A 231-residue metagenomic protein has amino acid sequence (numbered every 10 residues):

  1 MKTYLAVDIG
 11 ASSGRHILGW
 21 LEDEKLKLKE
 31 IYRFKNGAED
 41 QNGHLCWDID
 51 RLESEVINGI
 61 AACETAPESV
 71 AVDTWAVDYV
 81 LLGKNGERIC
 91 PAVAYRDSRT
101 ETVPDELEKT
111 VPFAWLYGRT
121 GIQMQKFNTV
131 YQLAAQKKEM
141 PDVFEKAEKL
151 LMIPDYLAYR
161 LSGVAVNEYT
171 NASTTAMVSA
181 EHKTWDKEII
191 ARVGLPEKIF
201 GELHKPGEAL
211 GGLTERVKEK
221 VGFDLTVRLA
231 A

Functional and structural regions predicted by a protein language model:
M1-C90, G118, K146, A191 (+2 more regions): N-terminal glycine/serine-rich phosphate-binding loop of ATP-dependent small-molecule kinases, especially carbohydrate
I9-A11, L116-A231: Gly/Ser/Thr-rich active-site cleft segment
A38-E39, E101-T102, A209-G211: A short acidic, often aromatic-flanked loop/helix-cap motif at beta-alpha or helix-coil junctions that lines enzyme
D40-G43, T102-E106, M177-S179: Short, charged, surface-exposed secondary-structure boundary motifs
E87-R88, E106, T110, W115: Hydrophobic or amphipathic alpha-helical targeting/insertion segments
V93: Surface "functional belts" at beta-alpha junctions
D97: Carbohydrate-associated surface elements
